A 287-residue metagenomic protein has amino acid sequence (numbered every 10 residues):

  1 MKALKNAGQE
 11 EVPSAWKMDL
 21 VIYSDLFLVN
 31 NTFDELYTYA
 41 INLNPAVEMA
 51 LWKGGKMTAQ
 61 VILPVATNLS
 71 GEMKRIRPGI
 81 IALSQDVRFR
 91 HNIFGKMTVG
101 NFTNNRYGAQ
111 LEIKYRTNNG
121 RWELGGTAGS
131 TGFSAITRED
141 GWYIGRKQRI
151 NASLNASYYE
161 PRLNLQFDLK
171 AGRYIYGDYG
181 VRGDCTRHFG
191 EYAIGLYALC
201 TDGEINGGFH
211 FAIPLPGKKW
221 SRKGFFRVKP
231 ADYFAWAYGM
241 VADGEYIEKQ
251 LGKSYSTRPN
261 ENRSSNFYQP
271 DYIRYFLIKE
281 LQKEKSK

Functional and structural regions predicted by a protein language model:
M1-G8, A135, I144-G145, N151 (+2 more regions): Flexible, glycine-rich linker and terminal segments associated with outer-membrane beta-barrel/transport systems
M1-K2, D19-L26, N42-E48, K56 (+5 more regions): Outer-membrane beta-barrel proteins and related beta-barrel translocases across Gram-negative bacteria
M1-L83, G145, K279, E284-K287: Outer-membrane beta-barrel initiation region
E10-D19, W52-T58, R88-F94, N118-L124 (+2 more regions): Short loop/turn motifs that connect adjacent beta-strands in outer-membrane beta-barrel proteins
L20-F33, M57-T67, L83, R90-F102 (+4 more regions): Transmembrane beta-strand segments that form the barrel wall of outer-membrane beta-barrel proteins
N31-A40, L51-K53, P64-R77, V99-A109 (+5 more regions): Solvent-exposed loop/turn segments connecting transmembrane beta-strands in outer-membrane beta-barrel proteins
I41-W52, I76-F89, G108-A128, I150-E160 (+2 more regions): Feature captures outer-membrane beta-barrel proteins of Gram-negative bacteria and organelles
